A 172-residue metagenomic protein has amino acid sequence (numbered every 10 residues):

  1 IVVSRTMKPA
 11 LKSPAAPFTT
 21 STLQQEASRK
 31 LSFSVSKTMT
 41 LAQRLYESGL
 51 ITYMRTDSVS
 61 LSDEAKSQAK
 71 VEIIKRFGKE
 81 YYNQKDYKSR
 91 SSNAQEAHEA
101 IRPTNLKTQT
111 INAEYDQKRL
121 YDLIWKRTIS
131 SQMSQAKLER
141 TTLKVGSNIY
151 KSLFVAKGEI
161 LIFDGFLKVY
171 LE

Functional and structural regions predicted by a protein language model:
I1-Q43, G78-K79, T110-E172: Long, highly charged, low-complexity internal segments
S48-D122, A156, I160, D164-E172: Extended, highly charged linker/hinge segments and catalytic-adjacent loops that couple domains and form adaptable
